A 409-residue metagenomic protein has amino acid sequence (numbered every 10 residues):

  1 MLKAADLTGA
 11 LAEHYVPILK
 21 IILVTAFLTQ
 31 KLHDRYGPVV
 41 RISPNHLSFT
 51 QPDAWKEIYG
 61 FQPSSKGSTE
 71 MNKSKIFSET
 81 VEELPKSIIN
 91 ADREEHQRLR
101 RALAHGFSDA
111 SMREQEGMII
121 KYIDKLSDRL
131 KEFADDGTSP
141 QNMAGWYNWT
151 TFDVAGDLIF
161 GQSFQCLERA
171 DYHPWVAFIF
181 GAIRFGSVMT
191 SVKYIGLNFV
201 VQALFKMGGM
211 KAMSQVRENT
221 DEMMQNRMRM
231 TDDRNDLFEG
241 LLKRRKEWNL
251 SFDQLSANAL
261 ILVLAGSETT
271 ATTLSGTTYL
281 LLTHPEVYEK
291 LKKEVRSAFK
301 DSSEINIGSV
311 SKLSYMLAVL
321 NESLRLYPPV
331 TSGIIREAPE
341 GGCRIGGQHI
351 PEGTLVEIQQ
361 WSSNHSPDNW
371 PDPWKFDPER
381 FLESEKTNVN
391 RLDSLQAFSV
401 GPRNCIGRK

Functional and structural regions predicted by a protein language model:
M1-R98, I120-K125, R129, T150 (+12 more regions): N-terminal membrane-proximal hinge/A-helix region immediately C-terminal to the signal-anchor transmembrane segment
P17, I21-T29, E218, E304-G346: Conserved cytochrome P450 K-helix E-x-x-R motif and the immediately C-terminal K′/meander segment
L32, I42, I123, A155 (+10 more regions): Structural signal for hydrophobic/aromatic residues that build the beta-strand cores of folded beta-sheet domains
Q51, L126, T273-T278, Q360: Hydrophobic, repeat-rich solenoid/adaptor surfaces of innate immune receptors and signaling proteins
K66-V81, E114-L274, K290: Cytochrome P450 heme-thiolate monooxygenase catalytic core
E239, I358-K386: Conserved cytochrome P450 K-helix/beta-meander segment immediately N-terminal to the heme-binding cysteine loop
L262-T269, Y279, T387-K409: Cytochrome P450 heme-iron axial ligand motif
T269-E294, R408-K409: Cytochrome P450 catalytic-core helices
